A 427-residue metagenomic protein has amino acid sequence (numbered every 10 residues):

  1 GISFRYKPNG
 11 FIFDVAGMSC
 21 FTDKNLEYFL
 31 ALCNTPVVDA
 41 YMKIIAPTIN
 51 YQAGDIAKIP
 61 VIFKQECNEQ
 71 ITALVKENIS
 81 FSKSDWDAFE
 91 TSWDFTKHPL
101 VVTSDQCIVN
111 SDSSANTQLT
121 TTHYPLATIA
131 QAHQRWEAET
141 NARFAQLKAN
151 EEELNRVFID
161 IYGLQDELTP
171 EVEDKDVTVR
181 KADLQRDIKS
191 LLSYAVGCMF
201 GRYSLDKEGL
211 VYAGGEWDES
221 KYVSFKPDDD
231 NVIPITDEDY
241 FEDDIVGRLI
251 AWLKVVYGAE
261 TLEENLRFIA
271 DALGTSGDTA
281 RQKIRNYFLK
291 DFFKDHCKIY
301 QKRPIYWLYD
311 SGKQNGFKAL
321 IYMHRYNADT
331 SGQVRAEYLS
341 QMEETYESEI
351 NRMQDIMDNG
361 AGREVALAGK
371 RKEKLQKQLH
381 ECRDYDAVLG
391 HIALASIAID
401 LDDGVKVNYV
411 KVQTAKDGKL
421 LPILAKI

Functional and structural regions predicted by a protein language model:
G1-K58, E66-F81: Basic, amphipathic alpha-helical recognition segments used for DNA target recognition
N9-V15, Q52-D55, Q131-A138, T178 (+1 more regions): Short acidic (Asp/Glu) and glycine-rich catalytic loops that position anionic groups and cofactors
F11-D14, P36, A88-T96, A213-D218: Active/binding-pocket-proximal capping segment
F11-F13, T22, L26, N34 (+10 more regions): Active-site-proximal structural scaffolding
D55-V101, Y124-F158, I350-Q354: Extended amphipathic alpha-helical segments enriched in small hydrophobics
I56, Q65-N68, T96-Q131, E238 (+5 more regions): Intrinsic disorder/low-complexity segments
S92, A138-N141, A145-A149, E153-G163 (+1 more regions): Terminal accessory regions of large proteins
